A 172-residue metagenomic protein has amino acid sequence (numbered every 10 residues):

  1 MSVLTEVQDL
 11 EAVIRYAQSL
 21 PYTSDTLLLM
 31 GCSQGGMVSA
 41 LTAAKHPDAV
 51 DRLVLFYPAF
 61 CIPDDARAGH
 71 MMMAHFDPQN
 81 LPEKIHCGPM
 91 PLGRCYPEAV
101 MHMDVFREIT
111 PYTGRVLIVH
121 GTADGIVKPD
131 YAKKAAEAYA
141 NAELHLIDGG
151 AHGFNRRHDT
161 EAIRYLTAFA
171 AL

Functional and structural regions predicted by a protein language model:
M1-L20: Alpha/beta-hydrolase active-site loop
P21-C32: Alpha/beta-hydrolase fold nucleophile elbow
G31-G35, S39: Gly/Ala-rich beta-loop-alpha elbow adjacent to hydrolase catalytic centers
K45-L92: Hydrolase active-site cap/lid region
M90-E108: Active-site nucleophile elbow and catalytic-triad environment of alpha/beta-hydrolase enzymes
Y112, I118-H120, D124: Short beta-strand/loop motif that positions the catalytic acidic residue of the alpha/beta-hydrolase fold
G125-Y131: Conserved alpha/beta-hydrolase "acid-adjacent" motif
G150-E161: Catalytic histidine-centered segment of alpha/beta-hydrolase-like enzymes
